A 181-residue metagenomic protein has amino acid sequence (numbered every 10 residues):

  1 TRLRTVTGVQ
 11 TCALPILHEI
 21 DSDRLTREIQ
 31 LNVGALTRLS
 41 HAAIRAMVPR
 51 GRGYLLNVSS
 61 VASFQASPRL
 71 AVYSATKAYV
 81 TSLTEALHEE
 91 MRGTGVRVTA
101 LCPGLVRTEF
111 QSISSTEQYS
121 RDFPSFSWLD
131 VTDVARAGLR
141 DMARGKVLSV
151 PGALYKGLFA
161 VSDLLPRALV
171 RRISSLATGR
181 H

Functional and structural regions predicted by a protein language model:
T1-C12: Single conserved hydrophobic/aromatic residue that forms the stacking wall/gate of nucleotide- or nucleobase-binding
I16-E19, D23-Q30: Active-site Tyr-X3-Lys motif and surrounding loop/helix of classical short-chain dehydrogenase/reductase
S40, T76: Active-site helix of classical SDR
R45, E89-E90: Alpha-helical segment proximal to the catalytic Tyr-Lys
S60: Residue(s) in the substrate-gating loop at a strand-loop-helix junction that position the organic substrate next
S67-A71: Active-site loop immediately N-terminal to the catalytic Tyr-X3-Lys motif of short-chain dehydrogenase/reductase
E90-A153: SDR active-site lid
